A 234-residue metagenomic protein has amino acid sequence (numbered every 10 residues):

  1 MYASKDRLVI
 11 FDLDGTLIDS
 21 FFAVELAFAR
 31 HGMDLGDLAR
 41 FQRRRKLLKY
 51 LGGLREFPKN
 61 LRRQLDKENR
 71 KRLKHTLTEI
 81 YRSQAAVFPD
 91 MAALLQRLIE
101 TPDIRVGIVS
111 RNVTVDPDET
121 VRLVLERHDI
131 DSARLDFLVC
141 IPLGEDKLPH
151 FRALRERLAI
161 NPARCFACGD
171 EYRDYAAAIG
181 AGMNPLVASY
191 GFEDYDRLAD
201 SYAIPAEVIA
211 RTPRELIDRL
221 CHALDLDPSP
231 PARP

Functional and structural regions predicted by a protein language model:
M1-V9, E119-P234: Asp-based, Mg2+/Mn2+-dependent phosphohydrolase catalytic module
Y2-P89, A93, V115-D116: N-terminal helical cap/lid subdomain that shapes the substrate entry/recognition surface in HAD-like hydrolases
A39-R45, D66, G107, L143 (+2 more regions): General helical secondary-structure elements
L54-R55, P102, L224-D227: Short, flexible helical or helix-coil boundary motifs
E79-I108, D118-E119, L148-P149: Short, acidic loop-to-helix structural element flanking the phosphoryl-transfer center in phosphate-processing enzymes
S110-N112: A short beta-strand-to-loop transition that corresponds to the Sensor-1 phosphate-sensing loop of AAA+ P-loop ATPases
